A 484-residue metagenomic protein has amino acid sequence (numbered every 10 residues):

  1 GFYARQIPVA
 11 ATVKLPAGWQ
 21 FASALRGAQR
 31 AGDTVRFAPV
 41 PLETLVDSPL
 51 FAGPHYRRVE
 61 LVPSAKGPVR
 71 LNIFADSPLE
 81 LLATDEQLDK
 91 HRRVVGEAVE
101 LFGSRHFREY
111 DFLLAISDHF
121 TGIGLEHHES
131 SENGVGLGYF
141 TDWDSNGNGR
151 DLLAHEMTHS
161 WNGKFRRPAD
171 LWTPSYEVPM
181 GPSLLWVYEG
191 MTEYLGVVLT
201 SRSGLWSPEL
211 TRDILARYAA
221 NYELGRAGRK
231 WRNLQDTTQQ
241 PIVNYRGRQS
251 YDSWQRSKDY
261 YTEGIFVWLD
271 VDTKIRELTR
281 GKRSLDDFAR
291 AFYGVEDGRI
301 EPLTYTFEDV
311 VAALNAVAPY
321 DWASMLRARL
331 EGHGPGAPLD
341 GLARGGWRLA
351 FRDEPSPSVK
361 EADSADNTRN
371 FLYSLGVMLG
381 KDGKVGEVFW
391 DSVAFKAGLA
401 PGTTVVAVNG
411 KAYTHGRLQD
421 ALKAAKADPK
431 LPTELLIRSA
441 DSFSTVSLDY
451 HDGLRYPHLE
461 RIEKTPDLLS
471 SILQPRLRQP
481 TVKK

Functional and structural regions predicted by a protein language model:
F2, Q6-A22, R26, A38-S48 (+5 more regions): Zn2+-dependent metallopeptidase catalytic core
P8, R70, S130-E132, E434 (+1 more regions): Well-ordered beta-strand positions in beta-sheet-rich domains
G32-S48, V94-L101, H106-I116, F120-I123 (+1 more regions): Carboxylate/His-rich catalytic cores and anion/metal-binding grooves
P39-K66: Edge strands and adjacent loops of beta-rich recognition modules
E60-L185, M191: Juxtacatalytic substrate-recognition/specificity segment
T84, W143, G147, D151 (+6 more regions): Hydrophobic alpha-helical scaffolding
S131-F140, F165-R166, E177-K230, L436: Post-HExxH zinc-binding segment in Zn-dependent metallohydrolases
G196, W206-K484: C-terminal recognition in membrane/secretory proteostasis and scaffolding
